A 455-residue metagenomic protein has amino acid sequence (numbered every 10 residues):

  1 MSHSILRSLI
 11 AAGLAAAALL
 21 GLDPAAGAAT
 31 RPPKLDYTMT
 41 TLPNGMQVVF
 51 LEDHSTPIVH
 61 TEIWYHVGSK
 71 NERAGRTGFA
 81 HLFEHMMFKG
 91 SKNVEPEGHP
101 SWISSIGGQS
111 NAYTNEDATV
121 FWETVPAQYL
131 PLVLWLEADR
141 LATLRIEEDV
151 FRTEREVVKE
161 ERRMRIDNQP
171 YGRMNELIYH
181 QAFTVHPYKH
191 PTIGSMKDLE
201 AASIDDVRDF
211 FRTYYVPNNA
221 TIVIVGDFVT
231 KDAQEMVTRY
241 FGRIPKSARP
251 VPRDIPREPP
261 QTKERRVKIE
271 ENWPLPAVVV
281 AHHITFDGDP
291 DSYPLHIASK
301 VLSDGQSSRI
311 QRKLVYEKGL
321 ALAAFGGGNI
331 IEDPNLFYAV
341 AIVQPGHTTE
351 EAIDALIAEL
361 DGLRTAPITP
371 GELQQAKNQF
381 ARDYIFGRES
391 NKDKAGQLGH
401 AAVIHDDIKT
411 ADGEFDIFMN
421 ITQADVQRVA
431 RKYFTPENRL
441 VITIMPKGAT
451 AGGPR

Functional and structural regions predicted by a protein language model:
M1-L6: N-terminal secretory signal peptides that target proteins for export/translocation
S8, A12, A17-V48, V229-E270 (+2 more regions): Proteolytic maturation boundary segments
A29-T40, W135, E161, Y179-A220 (+5 more regions): Histidine-acidic residue clusters that define the catalytic metal-binding segment of zinc metallopeptidase domains
L51, T56-A74, G78-L82, P96-L141 (+6 more regions): M16 family metallopeptidases and their MPP-like homologs
F79-M87, A298: Active-site His/Glu-centered metal-binding helix of metallohydrolases
K89-V94, L141-D149, R165, T365-T369: Short, polar/flexible loop-turn hinges at active-site or ligand-entry regions and domain interfaces
R155, R208-Y240, E437-N438: Non-catalytic, conformational "gating/processing" segments within enzyme and secreted inhibitor domains
R163, H180, R249-S307: His/Glu-based metal-binding/catalytic segments typifying zinc-dependent metallopeptidases
